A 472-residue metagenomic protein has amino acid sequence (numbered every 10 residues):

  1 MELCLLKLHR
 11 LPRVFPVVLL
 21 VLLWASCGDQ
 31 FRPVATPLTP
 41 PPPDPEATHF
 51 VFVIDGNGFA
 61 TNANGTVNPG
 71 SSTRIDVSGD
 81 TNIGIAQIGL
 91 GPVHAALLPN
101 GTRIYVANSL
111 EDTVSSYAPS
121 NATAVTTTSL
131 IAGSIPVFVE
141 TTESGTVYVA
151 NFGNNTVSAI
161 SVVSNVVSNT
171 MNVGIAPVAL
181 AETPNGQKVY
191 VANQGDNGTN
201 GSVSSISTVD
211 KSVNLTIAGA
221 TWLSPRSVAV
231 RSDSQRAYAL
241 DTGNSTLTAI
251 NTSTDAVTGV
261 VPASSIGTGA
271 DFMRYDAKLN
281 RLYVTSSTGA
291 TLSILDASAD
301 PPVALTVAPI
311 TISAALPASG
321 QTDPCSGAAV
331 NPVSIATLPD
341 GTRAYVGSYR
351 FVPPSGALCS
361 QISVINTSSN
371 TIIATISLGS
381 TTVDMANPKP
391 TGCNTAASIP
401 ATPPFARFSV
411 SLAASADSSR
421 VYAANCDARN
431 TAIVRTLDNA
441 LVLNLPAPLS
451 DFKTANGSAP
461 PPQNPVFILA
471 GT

Functional and structural regions predicted by a protein language model:
E2-P16: Bacterial N-terminal signal peptides that target proteins for export
L6, V17-L20, T141, G267-T268: Intrinsically disordered, low-complexity regions enriched in Ser/Pro/Gly/Gln/His and often acidic
V14-S26: Bacterial N-terminal signal peptides
C27-T472: Predominantly soluble domains enriched in secretory-pathway, periplasmic, or organellar proteins
